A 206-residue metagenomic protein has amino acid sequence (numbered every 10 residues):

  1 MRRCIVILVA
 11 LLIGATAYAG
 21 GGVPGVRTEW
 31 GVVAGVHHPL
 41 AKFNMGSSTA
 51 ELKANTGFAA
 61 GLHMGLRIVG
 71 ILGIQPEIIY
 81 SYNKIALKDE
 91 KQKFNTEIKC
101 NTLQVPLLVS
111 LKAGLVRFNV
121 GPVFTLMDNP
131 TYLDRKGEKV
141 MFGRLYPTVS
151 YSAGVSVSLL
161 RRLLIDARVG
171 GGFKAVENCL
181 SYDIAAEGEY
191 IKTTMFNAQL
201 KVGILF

Functional and structural regions predicted by a protein language model:
I5-L8, L12-V33, F206: Outer-membrane beta-barrel biogenesis signature
V26-T28, L52-F58, K99-L103, G114 (+2 more regions): Residues that define the transmembrane beta-barrel architecture of outer-membrane proteins
V32-H38, P76-Y80, V120-F124, A153 (+2 more regions): Transmembrane beta-barrel strands of outer-membrane/channel proteins
V33, V157, R161, K192-F206: Outer-membrane beta-barrel "beta-signal"
L40-L52, Y82-N101, D128-P147, A175-T193: Flexible, solvent-exposed loop segments that connect beta-strands
A60-L62, V105-L107, Y151-A153, A167 (+1 more regions): Membrane-embedded beta-strands of outer-membrane beta-barrel proteins, especially the hydrophobic/small aromatic
M64-L66, V109-A113, V157-L159, I204: Residue-level signature of outer-membrane beta-barrel architecture
I71-I74, L115-F118, R161-I165: Repeated loop/turn-to-beta-strand initiation elements of outer-membrane beta-barrel proteins
